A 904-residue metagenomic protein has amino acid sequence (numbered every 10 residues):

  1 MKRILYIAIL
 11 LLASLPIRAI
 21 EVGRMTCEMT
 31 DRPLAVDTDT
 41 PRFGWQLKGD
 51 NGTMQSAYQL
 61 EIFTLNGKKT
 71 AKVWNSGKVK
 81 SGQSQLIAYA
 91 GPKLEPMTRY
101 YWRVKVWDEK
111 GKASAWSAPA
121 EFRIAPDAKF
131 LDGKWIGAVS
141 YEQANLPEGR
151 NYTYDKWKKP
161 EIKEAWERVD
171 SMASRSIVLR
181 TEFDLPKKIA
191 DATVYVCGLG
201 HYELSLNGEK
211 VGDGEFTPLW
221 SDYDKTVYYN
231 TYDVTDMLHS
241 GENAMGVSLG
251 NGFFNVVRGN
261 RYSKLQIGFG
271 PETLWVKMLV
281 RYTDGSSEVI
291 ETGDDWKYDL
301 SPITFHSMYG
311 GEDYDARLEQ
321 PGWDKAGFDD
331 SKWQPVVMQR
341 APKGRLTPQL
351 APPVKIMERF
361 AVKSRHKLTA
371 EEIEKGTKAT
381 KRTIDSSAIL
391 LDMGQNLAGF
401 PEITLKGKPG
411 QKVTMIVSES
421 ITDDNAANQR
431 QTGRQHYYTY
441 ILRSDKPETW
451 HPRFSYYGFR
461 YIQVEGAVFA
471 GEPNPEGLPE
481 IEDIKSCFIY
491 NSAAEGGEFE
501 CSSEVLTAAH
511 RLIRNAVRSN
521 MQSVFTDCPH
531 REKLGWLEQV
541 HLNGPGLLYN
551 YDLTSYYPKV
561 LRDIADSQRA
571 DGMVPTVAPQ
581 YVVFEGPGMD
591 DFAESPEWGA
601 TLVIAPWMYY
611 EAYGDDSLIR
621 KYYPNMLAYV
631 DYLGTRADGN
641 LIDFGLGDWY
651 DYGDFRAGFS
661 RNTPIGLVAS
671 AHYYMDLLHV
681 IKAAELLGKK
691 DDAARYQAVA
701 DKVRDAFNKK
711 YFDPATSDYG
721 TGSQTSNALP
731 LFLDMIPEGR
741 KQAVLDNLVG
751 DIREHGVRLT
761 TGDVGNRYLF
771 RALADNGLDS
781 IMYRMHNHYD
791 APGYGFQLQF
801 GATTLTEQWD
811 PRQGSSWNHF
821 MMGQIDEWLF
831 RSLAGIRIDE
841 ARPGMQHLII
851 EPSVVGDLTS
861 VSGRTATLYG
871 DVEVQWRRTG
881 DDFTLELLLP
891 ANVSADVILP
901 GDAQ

Functional and structural regions predicted by a protein language model:
M1-E21: Bacterial Sec-dependent N-terminal signal peptides
E21-R99, R103-R531, E538-Q539, S555 (+4 more regions): Extracellular/oxidizing-compartment recognition motifs
A192-V196, L206, F400-E419, E465-A467 (+5 more regions): Alpha-helical support elements that line or immediately flank enzyme active sites and cofactor-binding pockets
H201, G293-L300, F469-L512, V517-R518 (+7 more regions): Active-site acid/base region of carbohydrate-active enzymes
E209-P218, D222-D224, G246, D423-Q435 (+2 more regions): Helix-terminus loop motifs that line ligand-binding clefts
M245, Y314-D315, E532, N550 (+5 more regions): C-terminal capping/lid segments that line or modulate ligand- or cofactor-binding pockets
Q266, T273-K277, I290-W323, Q349 (+3 more regions): Non-catalytic C-terminal accessory modules of carbohydrate-active enzymes
